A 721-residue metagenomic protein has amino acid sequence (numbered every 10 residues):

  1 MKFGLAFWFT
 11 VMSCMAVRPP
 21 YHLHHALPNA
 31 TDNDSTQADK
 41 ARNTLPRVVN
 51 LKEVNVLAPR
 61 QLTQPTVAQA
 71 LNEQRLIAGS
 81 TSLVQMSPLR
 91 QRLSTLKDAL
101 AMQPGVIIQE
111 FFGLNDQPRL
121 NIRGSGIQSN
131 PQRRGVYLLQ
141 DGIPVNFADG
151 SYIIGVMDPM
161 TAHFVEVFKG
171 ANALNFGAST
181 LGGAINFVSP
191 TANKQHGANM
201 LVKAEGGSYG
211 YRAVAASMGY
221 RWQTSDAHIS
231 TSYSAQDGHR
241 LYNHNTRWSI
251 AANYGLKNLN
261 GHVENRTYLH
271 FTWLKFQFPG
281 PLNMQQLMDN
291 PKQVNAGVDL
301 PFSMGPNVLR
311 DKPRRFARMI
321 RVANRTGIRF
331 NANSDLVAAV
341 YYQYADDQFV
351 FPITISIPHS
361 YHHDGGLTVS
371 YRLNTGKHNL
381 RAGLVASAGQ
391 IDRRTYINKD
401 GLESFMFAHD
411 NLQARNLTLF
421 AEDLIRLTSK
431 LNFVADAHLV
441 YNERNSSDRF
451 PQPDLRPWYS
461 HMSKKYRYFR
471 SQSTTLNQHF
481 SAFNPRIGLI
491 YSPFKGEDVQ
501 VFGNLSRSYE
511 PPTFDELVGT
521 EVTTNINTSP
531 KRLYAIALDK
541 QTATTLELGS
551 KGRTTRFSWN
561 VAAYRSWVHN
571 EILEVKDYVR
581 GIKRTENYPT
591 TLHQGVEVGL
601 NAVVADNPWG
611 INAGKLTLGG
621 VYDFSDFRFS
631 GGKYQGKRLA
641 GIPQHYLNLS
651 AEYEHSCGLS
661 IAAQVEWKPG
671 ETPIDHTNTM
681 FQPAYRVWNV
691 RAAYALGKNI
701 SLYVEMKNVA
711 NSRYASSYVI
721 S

Functional and structural regions predicted by a protein language model:
A41, N55-R90, Q117-N121, V136: N-terminal periplasmic "start-of-domain" segments of outer-membrane beta-barrel proteins
T81, K97-I143: Extracytoplasmic beta-strand/coil segments of soluble accessory domains associated with Gram-negative outer-membrane
G142, G255, F271, D423 (+6 more regions): Conserved C-terminal beta-signal and adjacent last beta-strands/turns of outer-membrane beta-barrel proteins
I143-K169: Short acidic/polar hinge/loop motifs at secondary-structure boundaries that mediate gating or recognition
L174, A184-Y220, T231, G238-R240: Short strand-turn segments of transmembrane beta-barrel domains in outer membranes, especially the first one or two
N258-W273, R310-F469, T474, S492-G496 (+3 more regions): Face-selective signature of the C-terminal outer-membrane beta-barrel domain
L336-F349, S492, Q500-S506, E510 (+3 more regions): Membrane-embedded beta-barrel scaffold of Gram-negative outer-membrane proteins
S429-K430, Y441-N442, S558-H569, T585-E671 (+1 more regions): Gram-negative outer-membrane beta-barrel transporters
